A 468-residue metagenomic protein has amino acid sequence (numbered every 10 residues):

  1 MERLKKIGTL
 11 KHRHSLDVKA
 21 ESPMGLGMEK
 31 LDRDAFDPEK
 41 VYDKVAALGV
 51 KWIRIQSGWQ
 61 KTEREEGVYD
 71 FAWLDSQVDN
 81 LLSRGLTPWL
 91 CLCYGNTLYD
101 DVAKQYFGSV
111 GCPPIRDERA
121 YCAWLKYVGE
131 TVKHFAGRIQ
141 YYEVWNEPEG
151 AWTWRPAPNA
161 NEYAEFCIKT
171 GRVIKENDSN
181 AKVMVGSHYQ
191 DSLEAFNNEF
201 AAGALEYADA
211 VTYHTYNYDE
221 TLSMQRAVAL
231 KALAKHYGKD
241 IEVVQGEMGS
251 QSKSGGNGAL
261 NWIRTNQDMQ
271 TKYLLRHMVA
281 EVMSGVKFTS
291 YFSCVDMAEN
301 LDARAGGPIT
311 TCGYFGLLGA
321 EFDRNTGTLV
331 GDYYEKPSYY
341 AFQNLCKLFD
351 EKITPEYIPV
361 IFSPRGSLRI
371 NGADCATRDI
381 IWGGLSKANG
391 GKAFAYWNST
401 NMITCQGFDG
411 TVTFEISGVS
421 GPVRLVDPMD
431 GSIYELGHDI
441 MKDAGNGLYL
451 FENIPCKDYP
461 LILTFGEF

Functional and structural regions predicted by a protein language model:
E2-E130, E143: N-terminal substrate-binding region of glycoside hydrolase catalytic domains
S22-M28, I53-I55, P88-L92, Q140-V144 (+4 more regions): Hydrophobic faces of well-ordered beta-strands that scaffold small-molecule active sites in alpha/beta enzyme cores
A35, E65, A103-L233, S254-R276: Active-site cleft segment of glycoside hydrolase catalytic domains centered on the general acid/base Glu
Y142, F166-E194, Y237-S254, V286-A298 (+1 more regions): Aromatic-lined carbohydrate-recognition surfaces of secreted/lumenal glycan-active proteins
A208-A259, H277, M283, K287 (+3 more regions): Glycoside hydrolase catalytic-domain groove-lining segments
G258-I263, D268-I370: Aromatic/acidic polysaccharide-binding cleft in carbohydrate-active enzymes
I361-V419, P460-I462: Carbohydrate-binding surface patches
G437-F468: C-terminal beta-strand-rich structural cap/linker in extracellular carbohydrate-active enzymes
